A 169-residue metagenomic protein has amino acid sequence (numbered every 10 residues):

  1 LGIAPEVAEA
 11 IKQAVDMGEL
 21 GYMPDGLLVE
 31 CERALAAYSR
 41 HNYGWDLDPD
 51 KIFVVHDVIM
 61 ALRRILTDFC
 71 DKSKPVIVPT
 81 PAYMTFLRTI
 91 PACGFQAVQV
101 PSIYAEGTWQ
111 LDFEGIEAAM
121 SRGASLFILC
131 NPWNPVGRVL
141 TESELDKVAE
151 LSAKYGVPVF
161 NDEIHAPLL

Functional and structural regions predicted by a protein language model:
L1-D57, R64: N-terminal small-domain helix-loop-helix segment of the aminotransferase-like
D68-I90: Conserved PLP-anchoring active-site segment centered on the Schiff-base-forming lysine
K74, F95, K154-P158: A short helix->loop->beta-strand "cap" motif at the edges of active sites that frequently abuts
T80, Q99-Y104: Short beta->alpha connector loops at strand-helix junctions that form conserved, small/polar/Pro-enriched
A92-V98: A short helix-loop-beta submotif of the ANL/AMP-binding
I103-L169: Active-site phosphate-binding strand-loop segment of PLP-dependent enzymes
